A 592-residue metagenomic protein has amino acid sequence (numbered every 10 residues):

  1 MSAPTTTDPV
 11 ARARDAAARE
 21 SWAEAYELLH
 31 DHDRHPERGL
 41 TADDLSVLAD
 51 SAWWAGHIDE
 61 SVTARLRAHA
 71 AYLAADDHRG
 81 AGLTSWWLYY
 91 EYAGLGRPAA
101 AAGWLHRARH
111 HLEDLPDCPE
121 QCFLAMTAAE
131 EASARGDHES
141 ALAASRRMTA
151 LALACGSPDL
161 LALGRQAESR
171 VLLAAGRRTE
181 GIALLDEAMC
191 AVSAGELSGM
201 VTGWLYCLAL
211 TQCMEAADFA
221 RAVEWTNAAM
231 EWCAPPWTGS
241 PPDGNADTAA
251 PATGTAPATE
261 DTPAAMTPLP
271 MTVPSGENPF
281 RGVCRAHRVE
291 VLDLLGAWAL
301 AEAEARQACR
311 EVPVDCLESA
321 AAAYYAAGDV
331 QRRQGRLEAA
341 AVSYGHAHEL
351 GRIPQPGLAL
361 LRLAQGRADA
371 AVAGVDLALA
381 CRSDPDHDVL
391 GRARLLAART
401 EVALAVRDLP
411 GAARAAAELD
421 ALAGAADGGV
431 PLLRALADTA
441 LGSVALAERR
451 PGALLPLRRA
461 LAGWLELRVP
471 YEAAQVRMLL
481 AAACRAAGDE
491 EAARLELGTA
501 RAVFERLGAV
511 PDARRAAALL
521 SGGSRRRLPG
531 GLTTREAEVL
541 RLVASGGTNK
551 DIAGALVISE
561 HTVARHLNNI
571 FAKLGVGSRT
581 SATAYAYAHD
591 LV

Functional and structural regions predicted by a protein language model:
M1-D8, G345-A347, D386, A425-L433 (+1 more regions): TPR-adjacent "capping" and linker segments in tetratricopeptide-repeat scaffold/adaptor proteins
M1-D8, T238-T267, R526-G530, V592: Actinobacteria-biased recognition of intrinsically disordered, low-complexity terminal regions
M1-F123, T127-R146, D159, R170-A183 (+10 more regions): Inter-helical turn/loop elements of alpha-helical hairpins
R12-A18, D43-G56, G82-P98, E120-D137 (+10 more regions): Tandem amphipathic alpha-helical repeat scaffolds
Y26-R34, L66-D76, H106-P116, R146-G156 (+10 more regions): Amphipathic alpha-helical segments of tetratricopeptide repeats
T149-G244, P263-P313: Internal metal/ion-chelating core segments
D408, R414-A415, G429-R434, S443-A447 (+8 more regions): Linker/hinge segments immediately adjacent to helix-turn-helix/homeobox DNA-binding domains
A518-S521, R525-G577, S581-V592: Helix-turn-helix DNA-binding segment
